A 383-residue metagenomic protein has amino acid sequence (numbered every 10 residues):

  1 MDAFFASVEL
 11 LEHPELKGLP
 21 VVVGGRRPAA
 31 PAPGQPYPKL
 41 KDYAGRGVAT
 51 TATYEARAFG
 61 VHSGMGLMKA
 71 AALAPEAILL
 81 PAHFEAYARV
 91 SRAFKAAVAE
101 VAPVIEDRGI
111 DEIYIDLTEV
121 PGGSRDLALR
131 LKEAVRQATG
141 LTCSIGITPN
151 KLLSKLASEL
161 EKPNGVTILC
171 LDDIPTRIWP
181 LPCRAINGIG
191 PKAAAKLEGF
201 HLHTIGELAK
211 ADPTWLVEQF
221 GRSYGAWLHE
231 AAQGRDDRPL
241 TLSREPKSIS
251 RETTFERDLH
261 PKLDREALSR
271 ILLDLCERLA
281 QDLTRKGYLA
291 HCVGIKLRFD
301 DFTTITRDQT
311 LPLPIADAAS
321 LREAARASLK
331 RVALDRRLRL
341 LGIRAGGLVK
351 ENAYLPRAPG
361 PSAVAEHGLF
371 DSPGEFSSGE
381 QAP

Functional and structural regions predicted by a protein language model:
M1-I110: Residues that scaffold, gate, or flank divalent-cation-dependent active/transport sites
V8-L10, P33-P36, L153-E161, L240-S243: Short acidic, glycine/serine/threonine-rich loops at helix termini
A93, A97-V101, R130-T139, K196 (+3 more regions): Generic non-transmembrane alpha-helical segments
I105-G109, I145, G287-Y288: Short beta-strand
E112-L117: A generic structural motif
G123-P182: Long, highly charged, low-complexity intrinsically disordered interaction regions that mediate electrostatic DNA/RNA
I178, A185, A193-L340, G347-A382: DNA-contacting surface of Y-family translesion DNA polymerases
